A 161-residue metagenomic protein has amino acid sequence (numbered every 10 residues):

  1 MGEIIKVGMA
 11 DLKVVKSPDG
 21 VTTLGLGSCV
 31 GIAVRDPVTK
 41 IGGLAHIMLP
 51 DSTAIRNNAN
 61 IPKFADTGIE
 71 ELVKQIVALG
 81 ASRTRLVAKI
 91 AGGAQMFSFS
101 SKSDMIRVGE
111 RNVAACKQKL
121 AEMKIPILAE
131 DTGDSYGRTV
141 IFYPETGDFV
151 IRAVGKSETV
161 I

Functional and structural regions predicted by a protein language model:
I5-T22: Phosphate-centric recognition/catalysis
G8, L26-S28, D134-Y136: Short, basic and Ser/Thr-rich N-terminal targeting/leader segments
T22-L79: Conserved mixed alpha/beta catalytic, RNA-binding, or beta-rich assembly cores of soluble enzyme, regulatory
T39, K63-T67, E71, A81 (+4 more regions): Conserved active-site and cofactor/substrate-binding residues in soluble primary-metabolism enzymes
M48-T53, G92-M96, G133-S135: Acidic, glycine-rich active-site loops and adjacent beta-strand->loop/helix elements that engage anionic groups
T84-G92: Short glycine-rich phosphate-binding loop at a beta-alpha junction
Q95-G109: Phosphate/ribose-phosphate-bearing ligand recognition and processing surfaces, centered on ADP-ribose/NAD(+/P+) systems
M105, G109-I161: Divalent-metal-activated hydrolytic enzyme cores
